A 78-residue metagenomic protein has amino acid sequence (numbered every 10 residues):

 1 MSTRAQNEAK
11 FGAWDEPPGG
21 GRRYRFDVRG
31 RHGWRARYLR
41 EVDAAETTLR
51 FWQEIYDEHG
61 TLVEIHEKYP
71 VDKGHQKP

Functional and structural regions predicted by a protein language model:
M1-P78: Extended interaction-bearing regions that mediate binding to partners or small molecules
